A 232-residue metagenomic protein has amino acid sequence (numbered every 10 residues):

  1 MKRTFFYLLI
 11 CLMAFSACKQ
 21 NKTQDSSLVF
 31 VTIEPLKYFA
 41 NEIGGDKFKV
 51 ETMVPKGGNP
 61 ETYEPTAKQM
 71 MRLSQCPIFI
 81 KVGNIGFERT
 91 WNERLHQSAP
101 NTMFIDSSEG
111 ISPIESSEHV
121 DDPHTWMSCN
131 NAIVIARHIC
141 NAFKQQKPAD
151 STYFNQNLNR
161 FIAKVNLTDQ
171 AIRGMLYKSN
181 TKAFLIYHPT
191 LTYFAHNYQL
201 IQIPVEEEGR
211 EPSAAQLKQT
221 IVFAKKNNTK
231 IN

Functional and structural regions predicted by a protein language model:
T4-M13: Sec-dependent N-terminal signal peptides
C18-N232: Extracytoplasmic metal-acquisition and chelation regions
